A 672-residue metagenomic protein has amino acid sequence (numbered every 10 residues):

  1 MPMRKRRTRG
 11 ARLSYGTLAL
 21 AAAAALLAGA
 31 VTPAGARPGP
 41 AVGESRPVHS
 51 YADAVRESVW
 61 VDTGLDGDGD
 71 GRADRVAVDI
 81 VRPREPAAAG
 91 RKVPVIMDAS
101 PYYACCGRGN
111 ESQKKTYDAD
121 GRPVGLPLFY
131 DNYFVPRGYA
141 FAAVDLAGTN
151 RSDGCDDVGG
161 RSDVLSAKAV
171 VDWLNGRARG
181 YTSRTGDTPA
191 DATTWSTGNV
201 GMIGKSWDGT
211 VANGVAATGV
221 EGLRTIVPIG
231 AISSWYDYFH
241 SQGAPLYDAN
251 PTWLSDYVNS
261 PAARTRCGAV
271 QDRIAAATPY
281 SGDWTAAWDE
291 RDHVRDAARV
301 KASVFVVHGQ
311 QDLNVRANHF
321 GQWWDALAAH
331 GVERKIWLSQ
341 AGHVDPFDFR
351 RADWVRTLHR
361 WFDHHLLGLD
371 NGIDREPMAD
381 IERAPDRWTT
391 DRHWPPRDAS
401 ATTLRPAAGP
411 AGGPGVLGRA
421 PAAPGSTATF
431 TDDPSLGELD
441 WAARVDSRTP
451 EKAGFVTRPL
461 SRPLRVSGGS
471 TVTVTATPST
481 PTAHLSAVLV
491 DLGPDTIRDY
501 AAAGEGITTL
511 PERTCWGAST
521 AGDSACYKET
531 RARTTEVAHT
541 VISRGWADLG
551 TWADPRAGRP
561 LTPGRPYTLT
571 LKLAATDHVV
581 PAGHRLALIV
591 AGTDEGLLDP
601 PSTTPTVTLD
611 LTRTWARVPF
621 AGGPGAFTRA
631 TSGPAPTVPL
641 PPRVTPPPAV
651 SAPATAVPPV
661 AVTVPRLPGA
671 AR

Functional and structural regions predicted by a protein language model:
M1-A36: Secretory targeting and sorting signals
P33-D120, P127-Y130, P136, A140 (+6 more regions): Catalytic-loop region of hydrolases
P40-S45, R351-V650, V664, R672: C-terminal, loop-rich substrate-recognition/catalytic regions characterized by aromatic stacking residues
R46, L65-D66, G71-D74, G107-R108 (+10 more regions): Accessory cap/linker subdomain of secreted extracellular hydrolases
I96-P101, A143, W173, I589: Structural cue for short, hydrophobic secondary-structure segments
V300, V306-H308, D312: Short beta-strand/loop motif that positions the catalytic acidic residue of the alpha/beta-hydrolase fold
L313-H319: Conserved alpha/beta-hydrolase "acid-adjacent" motif
L327-V344: Catalytic histidine neighborhood in serine/cysteine hydrolases with alpha/beta-hydrolase-type architecture
